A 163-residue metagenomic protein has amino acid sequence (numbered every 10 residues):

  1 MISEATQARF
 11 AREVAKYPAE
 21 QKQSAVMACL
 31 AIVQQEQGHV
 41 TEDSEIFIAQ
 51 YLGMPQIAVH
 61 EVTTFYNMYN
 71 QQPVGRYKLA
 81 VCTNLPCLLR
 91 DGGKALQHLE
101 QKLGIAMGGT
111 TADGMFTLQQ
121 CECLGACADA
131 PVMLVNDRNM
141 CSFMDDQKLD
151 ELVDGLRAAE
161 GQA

Functional and structural regions predicted by a protein language model:
M1-A163: Signature of N-terminal electron-transfer/Fe-S-associated modules in redox systems
